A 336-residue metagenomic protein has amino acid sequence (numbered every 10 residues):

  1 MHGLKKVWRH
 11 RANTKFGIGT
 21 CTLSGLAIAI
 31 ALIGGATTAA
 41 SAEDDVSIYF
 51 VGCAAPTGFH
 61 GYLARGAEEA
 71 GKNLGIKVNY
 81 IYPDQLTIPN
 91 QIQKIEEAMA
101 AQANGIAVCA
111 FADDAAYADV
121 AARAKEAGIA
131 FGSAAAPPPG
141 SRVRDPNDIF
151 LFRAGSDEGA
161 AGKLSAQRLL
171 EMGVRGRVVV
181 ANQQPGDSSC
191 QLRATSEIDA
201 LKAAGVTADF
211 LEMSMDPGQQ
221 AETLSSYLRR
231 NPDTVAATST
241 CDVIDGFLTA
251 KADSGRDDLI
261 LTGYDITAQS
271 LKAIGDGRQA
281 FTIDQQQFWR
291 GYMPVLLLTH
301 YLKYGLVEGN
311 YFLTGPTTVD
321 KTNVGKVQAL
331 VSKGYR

Functional and structural regions predicted by a protein language model:
D44, A181, A200, A204 (+1 more regions): Hinge/cleft segment of the Venus flytrap/periplasmic-binding protein
D45-A70, L74, N79-I95, A103 (+3 more regions): Extracytoplasmic "Venus flytrap"
F59-L74, A161-S165, S188-T207, T223 (+2 more regions): Short, solvent-exposed amphipathic alpha-helices that sit in or adjacent to ligand/effector-binding or catalytic
N73-Q85, V179-V180, A200-G218: Short beta-strand elements in bilobed, periplasmic/extracellular small-molecule ligand-binding domains
P89-N104, Q220-D233: Short, well-structured alpha-helical segments in soluble
Q91, L151-V178, Q220-A221, I266-S270 (+1 more regions): Hydrophobic alpha-helical segments within soluble ligand-binding/sensing domains
A110-E126, E197, D209, M213-A273: Hydrophobic alpha-helical
A115, V120-A160, T267-A280: Flexible loop/hinge segments that line or gate small-molecule binding clefts
